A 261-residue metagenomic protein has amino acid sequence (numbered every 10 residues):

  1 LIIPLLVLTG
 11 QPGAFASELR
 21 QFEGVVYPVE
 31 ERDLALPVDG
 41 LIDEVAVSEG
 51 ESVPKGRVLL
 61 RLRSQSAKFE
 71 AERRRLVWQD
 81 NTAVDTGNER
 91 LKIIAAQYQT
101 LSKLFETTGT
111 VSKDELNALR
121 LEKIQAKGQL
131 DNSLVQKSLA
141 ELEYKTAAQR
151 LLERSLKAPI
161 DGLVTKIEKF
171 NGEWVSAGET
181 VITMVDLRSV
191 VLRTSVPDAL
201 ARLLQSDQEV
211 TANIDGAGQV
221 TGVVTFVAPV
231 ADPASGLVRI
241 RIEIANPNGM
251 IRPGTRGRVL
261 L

Functional and structural regions predicted by a protein language model:
V7-L41, T225-F226, P253, G257: N-terminal beta-strand block that forms a small beta-sandwich/beta-barrel module immediately after a flexible targeting
S17-Q21, K157-P159, A212-T221: Short coil-to-beta-strand transition motifs
V25, D43-A46, S52-V58, R150 (+3 more regions): Surface-exposed patches in structured soluble domains
V47-R75: Short, charge-rich amphipathic alpha-helices with coiled-coil/heptad character
N81, N132-Y144: Short segments within alpha-helical structural elements
T82-D131: Alpha-helical hairpins and coiled-coil heptad-repeat segments
K166, Q219-L261: Structural microfeature recognizing short secondary-structure transition sites
L187, S206-T221, G249-M250: Low-complexity, intrinsically disordered, polar/proline/glycine/glutamine-rich protein-protein interaction regions
